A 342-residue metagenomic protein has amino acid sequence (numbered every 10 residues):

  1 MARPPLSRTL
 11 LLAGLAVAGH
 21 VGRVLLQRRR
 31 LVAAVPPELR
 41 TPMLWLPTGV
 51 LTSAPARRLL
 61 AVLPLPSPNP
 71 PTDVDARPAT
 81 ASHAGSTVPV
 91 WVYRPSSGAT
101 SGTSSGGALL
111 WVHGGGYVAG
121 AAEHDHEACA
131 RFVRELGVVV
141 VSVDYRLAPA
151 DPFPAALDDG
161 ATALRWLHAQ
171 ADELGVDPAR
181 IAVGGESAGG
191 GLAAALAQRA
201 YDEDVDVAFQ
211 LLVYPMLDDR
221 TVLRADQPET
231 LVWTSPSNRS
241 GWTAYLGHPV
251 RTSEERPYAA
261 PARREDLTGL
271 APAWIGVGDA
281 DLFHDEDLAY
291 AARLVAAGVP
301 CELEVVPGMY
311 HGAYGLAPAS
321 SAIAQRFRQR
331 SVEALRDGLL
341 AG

Functional and structural regions predicted by a protein language model:
M1-P68, G342: N-terminal targeting or regulatory segments adjacent to alpha/beta-hydrolase or S9 domains
L10, G14-R30, V50-L51, R77-A79 (+1 more regions): Alpha/beta-hydrolase superfamily serine-hydrolase fold, recognizing
P68-P78: A domain-start/cap signature at the N-terminus of enzymes
